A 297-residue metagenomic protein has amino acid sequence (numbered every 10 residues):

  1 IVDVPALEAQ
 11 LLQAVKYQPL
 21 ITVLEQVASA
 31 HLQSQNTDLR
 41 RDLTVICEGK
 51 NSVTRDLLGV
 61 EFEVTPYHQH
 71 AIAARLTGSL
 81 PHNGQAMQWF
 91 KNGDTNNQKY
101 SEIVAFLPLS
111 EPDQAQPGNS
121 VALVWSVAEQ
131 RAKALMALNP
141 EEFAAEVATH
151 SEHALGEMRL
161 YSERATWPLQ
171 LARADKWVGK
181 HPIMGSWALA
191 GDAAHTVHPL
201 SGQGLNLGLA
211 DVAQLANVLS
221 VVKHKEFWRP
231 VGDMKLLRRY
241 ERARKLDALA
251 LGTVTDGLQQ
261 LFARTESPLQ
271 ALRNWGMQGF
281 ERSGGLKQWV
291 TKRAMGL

Functional and structural regions predicted by a protein language model:
I1-L57, T65-A73: Conserved N-terminal helical subregion
V4-E8, L12, Q69, A73 (+8 more regions): A general structural signal for well-ordered alpha-helical segments in protein cores
V15-K16, V147-A148, G276, F280: Hydrophobic C-terminal alpha-helix "anchor/cap" residues
L20, P81, E111, A148-H153 (+4 more regions): Generic secondary-structure signature for well-ordered alpha-helical cores
L20, S34-T37, K91-I103, S110-S120 (+2 more regions): Intrinsically disordered, low-complexity coil segments
L43-T166, R173: Conserved FAD-binding catalytic core of PHBH/FMO-like flavoproteins
R131-G232: FAD/FMN-dependent oxidoreductases across multiple families
N217-L297: C-terminal helical "tail/cap" subdomain of flavin- and related membrane-associated enzymes
